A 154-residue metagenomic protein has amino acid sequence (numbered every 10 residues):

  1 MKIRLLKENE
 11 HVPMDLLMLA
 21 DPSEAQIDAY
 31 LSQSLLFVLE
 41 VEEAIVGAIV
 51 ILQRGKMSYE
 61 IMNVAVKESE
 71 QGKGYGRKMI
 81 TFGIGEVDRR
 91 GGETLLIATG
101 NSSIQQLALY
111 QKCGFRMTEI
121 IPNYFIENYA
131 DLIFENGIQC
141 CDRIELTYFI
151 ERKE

Functional and structural regions predicted by a protein language model:
R4-E68, I80, F149-I150: Acetyl-CoA-dependent GNAT
M18-D21, D28-S34, A44, A48 (+1 more regions): Conserved acyl-donor/pantetheine-binding loop and adjacent beta-alpha core of acyl/acetyltransferases and related
V64-Q71, T99-N101: A short, internal acetyl-CoA/4′-phosphopantetheine-binding micro-motif in the GNAT/acyltransferase core
E70, G74-F82: Conserved acetyl-CoA pyrophosphate-binding loop and the N-cap/start of the following alpha-helix in GNAT-like
V87-T99: Conserved GNAT acetyl-CoA-binding A-motif
I97-L107, P122-N128: Conserved beta-strand-loop-alpha-helix junction that forms the acyl-donor binding cleft
Y110, F115: Conserved active-site tyrosine of GNAT-family acetyltransferases
